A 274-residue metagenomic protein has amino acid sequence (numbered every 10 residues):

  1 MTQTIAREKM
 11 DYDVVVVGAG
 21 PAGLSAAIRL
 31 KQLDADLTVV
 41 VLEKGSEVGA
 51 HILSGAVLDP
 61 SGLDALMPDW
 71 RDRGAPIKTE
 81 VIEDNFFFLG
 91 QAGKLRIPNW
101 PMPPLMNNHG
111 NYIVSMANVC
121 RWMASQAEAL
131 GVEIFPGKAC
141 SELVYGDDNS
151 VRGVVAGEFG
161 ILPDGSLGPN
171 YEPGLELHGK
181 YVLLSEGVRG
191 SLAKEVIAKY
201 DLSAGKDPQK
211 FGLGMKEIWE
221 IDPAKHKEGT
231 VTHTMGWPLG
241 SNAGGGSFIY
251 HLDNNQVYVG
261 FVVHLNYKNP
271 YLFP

Functional and structural regions predicted by a protein language model:
M1-P274: Residues forming the flavin
